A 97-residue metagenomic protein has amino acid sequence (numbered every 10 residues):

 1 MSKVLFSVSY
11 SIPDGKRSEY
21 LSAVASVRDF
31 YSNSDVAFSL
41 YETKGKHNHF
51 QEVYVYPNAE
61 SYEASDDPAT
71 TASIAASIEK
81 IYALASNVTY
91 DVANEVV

Functional and structural regions predicted by a protein language model:
M1-V4, K44-K46: Short, flexible turn/loop "capping" segments at secondary-structure junctions
V4-Y10, Q51: Active-site-flanking beta-strand signature of metal-NTP-handling nucleotidyl enzymes and homologous cyclase-like
S9-I12, V55-Y56, N94: Short, histidine-centered active-site or binding-site loop motifs used for metal coordination, general acid-base
S11-S22: Short, surface-exposed ligand-recognition loops at beta-strand->loop->(often short) alpha-helix junctions that present
P13-G15, G45, P57-A59: Short coil/turn motifs at secondary-structure junctions
S26-S39, V55-Y90: An amphipathic, aromatic/His-enriched active-site/gating alpha helix that lines ligand/cofactor pockets
Y41-H47, E95-V96: A short beta-turn/loop motif at secondary-structure boundaries
